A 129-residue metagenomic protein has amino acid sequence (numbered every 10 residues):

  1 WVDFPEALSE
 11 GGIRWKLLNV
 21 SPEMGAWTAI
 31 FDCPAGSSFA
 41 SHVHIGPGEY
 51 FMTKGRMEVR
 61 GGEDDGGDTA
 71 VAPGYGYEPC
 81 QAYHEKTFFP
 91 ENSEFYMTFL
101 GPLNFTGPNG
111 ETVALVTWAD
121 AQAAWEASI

Functional and structural regions predicted by a protein language model:
W1-G25, G67, E111-I129: A short, N-terminal "cap"/entry segment at the start of jelly-roll beta-barrel domains of the cupin/DSBH fold
W15-L17, T28-D32, E49, G67 (+1 more regions): Conserved hydrophobic/aromatic beta-strand scaffold that supports enzyme active sites
P22, M57-F89: Short acidic-glycine-tyrosine-enriched beta hairpin
E23-G25, A35-S37, R56, A82 (+1 more regions): Short, charged/polar surface micro-motifs in flexible loops or helix N-caps
D32, H44, D65-G74, E111-V113: "Short basic amphipathic alpha-helical interaction patches in structured regions
P34-A35, H44-E63: Glycine- and acidic-residue-biased ligand/ion/polar-headgroup-sensing regions
H42-H44, H84-E85: Histidine-centered active-site/metal-ligand motif
E49, Y77, P90-G107: A short hydrophobic beta-strand segment most commonly corresponding to one strand of the jelly-roll/cupin
